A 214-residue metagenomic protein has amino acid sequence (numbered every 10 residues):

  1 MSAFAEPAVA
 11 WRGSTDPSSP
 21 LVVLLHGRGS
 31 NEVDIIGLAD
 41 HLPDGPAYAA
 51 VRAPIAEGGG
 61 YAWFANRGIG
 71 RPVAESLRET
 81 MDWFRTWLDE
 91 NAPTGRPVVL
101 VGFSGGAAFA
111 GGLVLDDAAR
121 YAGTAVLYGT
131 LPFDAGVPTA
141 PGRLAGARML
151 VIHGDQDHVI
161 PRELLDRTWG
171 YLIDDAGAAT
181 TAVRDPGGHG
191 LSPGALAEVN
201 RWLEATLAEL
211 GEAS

Functional and structural regions predicted by a protein language model:
S2-T94: Serine-hydrolase catalytic machinery in alpha/beta-hydrolase-like enzymes
S19, R96, L144-M149, A178-A179: Short, proline-enriched alpha-helix->beta-strand connector loops that line the catalytic pocket of alpha/beta-hydrolase
G37, G112-D116: Active-site signature of alpha/beta-hydrolase-fold catalytic machinery across serine- and Asp/Cys-nucleophile hydrolases
G60-R67, G129-M149: Flexible "cap/lid" loop of the alpha/beta hydrolase fold
V101-G106, A110: Gly/Ala-rich beta-loop-alpha elbow adjacent to hydrolase catalytic centers
A119-P132: A conserved short beta-strand
V151-H153, D157: Short beta-strand/loop motif that positions the catalytic acidic residue of the alpha/beta-hydrolase fold
E163-S214: C-terminal catalytic histidine-bearing segment of alpha/beta-hydrolase fold enzymes
